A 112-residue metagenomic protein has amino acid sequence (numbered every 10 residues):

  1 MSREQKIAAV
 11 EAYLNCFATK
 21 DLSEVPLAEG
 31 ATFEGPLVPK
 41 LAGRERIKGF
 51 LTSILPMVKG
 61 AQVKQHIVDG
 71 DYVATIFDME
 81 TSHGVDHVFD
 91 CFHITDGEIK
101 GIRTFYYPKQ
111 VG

Functional and structural regions predicted by a protein language model:
M1-G112: C-terminal and inter-domain tail/linker signature
